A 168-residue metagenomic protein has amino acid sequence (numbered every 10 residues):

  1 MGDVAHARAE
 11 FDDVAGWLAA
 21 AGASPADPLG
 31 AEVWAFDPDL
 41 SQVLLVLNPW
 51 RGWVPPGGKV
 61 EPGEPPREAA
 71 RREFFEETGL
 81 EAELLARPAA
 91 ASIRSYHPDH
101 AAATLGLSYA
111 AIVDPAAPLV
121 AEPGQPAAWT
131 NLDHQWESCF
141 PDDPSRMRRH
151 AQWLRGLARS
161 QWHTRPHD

Functional and structural regions predicted by a protein language model:
M1-E32: Acidic, metal-coordinating catalytic segment for phosphate/diphosphate chemistry, firing primarily on the Nudix
E10, D27, V43-V46, E122 (+2 more regions): Intrinsically disordered, low-complexity regions enriched in Ser/Pro/Gly/Gln/His and often acidic
S24-V54: Short, contiguous, helix-prone interaction/anchoring segments in small proteins
P28, N48, A103-T104, H150: Histidine-centered active-site/metal-ligand motif
V60-R146: Unchanged
S138-D168: Charged phosphate-binding loop/patch that engages nucleotide di/tri-phosphates or the phosphate backbone of nucleic
